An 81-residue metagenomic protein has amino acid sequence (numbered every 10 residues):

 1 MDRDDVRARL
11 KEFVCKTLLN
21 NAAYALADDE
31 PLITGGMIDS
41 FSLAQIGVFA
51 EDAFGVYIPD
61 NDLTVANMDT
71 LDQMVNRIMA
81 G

Functional and structural regions predicted by a protein language model:
M1-A23, N76-G81: Thiotemplate assembly-line natural product biosynthesis machinery
V6, D28-D29, N67-T70: Short, conserved alpha-helical segments within structured domains
L18-M37, F54-T64: Phosphopantetheine carrier-protein modules
S40: Catalytic nucleophile serine of serine hydrolases, specifically the conserved "nucleophile elbow" pentapeptide
A44: Conserved catalytic core of two-component sensor histidine kinases
L63-V75: C-terminal structural segments of small proteins and small subunits
